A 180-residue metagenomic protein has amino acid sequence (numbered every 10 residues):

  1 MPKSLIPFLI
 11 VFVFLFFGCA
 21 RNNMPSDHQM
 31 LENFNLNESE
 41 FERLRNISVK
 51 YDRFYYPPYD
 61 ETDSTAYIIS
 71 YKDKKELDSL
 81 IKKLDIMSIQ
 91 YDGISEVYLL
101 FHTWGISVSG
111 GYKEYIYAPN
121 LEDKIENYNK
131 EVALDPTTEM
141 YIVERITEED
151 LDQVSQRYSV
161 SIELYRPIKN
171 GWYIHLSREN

Functional and structural regions predicted by a protein language model:
M1-F17: Sec-dependent bacterial lipoprotein signal peptides
K3, F8, S26, P58-Y59 (+1 more regions): Generic low-complexity segments that are intrinsically disordered, proline-rich and/or Lys/Arg-biased
K3, N22, V154-Q156: Hydrophobic alpha-helical segments, principally membrane-spanning helices and signal/leader peptides
K3, V49, A66-I69, M140-R145 (+1 more regions): Hydrophobic transmembrane signal anchors and adjacent membrane-proximal interface regions, especially in viral
P7-I10, P25, E32, I68 (+2 more regions): Residue-level signal for the start and early helices of compact helical domains
C19-Y91: N-terminal export/targeting and maturation segments
L84-N180: Extracytoplasmic electrostatic interaction patches
